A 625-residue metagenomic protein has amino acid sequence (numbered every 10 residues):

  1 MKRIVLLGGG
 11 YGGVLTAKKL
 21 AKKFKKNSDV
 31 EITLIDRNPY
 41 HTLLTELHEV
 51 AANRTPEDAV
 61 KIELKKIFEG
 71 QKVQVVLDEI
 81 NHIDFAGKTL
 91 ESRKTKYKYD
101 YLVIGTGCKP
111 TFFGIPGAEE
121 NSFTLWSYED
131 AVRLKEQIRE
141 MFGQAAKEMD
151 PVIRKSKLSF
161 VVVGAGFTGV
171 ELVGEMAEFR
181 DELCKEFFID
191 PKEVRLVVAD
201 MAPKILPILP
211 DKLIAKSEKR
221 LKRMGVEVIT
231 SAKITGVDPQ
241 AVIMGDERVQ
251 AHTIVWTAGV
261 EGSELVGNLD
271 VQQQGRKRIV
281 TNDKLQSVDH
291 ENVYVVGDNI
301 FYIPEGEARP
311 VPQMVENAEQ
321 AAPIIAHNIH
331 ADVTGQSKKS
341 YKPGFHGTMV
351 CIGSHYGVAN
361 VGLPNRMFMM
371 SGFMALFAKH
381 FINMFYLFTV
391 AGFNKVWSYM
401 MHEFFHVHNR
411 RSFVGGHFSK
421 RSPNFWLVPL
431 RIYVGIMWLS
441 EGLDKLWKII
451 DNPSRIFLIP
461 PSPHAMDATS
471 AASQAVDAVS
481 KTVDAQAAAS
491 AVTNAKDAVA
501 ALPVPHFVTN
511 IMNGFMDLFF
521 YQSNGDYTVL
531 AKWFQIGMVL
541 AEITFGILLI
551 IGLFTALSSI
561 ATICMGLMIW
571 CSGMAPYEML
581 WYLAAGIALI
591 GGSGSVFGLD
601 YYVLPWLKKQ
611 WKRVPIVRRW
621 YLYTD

Functional and structural regions predicted by a protein language model:
M1-Q74, V170-I208, V255: Beta1-alpha1 glycine-rich phosphate/pyrophosphate-binding loop at the start of Rossmann-like nucleotide-binding domains
M1-R3, V73-V161, M244, V255: FAD-binding core/adjacent interface of flavoenzyme oxidoreductases
V75-H82, E178-T281: A Rossmann-like FAD-binding core segment of flavoenzymes
E120-I153, Q240-I243, E247-N317: FAD-site-proximal beta/loop scaffold in flavoenzymes
I153-L209, K216, R220, E227-I229 (+2 more regions): Rossmann-like dinucleotide-binding core of oxidoreductases
A165, L172, V539-S559: Transmembrane alpha-helical segments in integral membrane proteins
N317, A321-V414: C-terminal, flexible cofactor-proximal segment of oxidoreductases
H402-A541, L557-S558, W570-E578, Y582 (+1 more regions): Alpha-helical membrane-anchoring segments
